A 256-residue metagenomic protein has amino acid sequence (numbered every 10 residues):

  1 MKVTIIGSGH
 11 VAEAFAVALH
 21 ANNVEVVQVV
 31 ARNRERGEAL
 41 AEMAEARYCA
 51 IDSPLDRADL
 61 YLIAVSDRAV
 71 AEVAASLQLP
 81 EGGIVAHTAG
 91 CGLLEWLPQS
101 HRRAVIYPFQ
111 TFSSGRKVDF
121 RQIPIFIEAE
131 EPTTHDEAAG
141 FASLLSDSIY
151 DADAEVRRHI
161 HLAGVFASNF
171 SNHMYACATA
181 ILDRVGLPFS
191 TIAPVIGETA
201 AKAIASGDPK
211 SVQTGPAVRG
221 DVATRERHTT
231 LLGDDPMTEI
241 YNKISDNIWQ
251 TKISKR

Functional and structural regions predicted by a protein language model:
M1, G83, I123: Nucleotide donor/acceptor-binding cores
M1-D52: NAD(P)+-binding Rossmann beta1-loop-alpha1 motif at the extreme N-terminus of oxidoreductases
V3-I5, I63, I127: Hydrophobic Val/Ile/Leu positions in short beta-strands of Rossmann-like dinucleotide-binding domains
V24-E25, H101, D147, L187: Short phosphate-binding/catalytic loops that engage adenosine nucleotides
V30, L62, G164-A167, S171 (+1 more regions): Amphipathic, non-transmembrane alpha-helical scaffold segments
R34-K117: Rossmann-like NAD(P)(H) cofactor-binding subdomain of soluble oxidoreductases
R36-M43, K117-I204: Internal alpha-helical scaffold of NAD(P)-dependent oxidoreductase catalytic cores
T199-R256: Interdomain hinge/lid region at the active-site interface of Rossmann-like NAD(P)-dependent oxidoreductases
